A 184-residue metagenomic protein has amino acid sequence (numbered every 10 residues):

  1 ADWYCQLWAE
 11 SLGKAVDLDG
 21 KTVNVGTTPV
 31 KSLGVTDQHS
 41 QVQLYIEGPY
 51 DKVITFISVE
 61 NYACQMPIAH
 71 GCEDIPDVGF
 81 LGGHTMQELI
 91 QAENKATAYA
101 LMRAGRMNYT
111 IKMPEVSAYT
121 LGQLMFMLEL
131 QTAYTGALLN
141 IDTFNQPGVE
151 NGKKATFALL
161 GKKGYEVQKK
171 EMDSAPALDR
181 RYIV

Functional and structural regions predicted by a protein language model:
A1-V184: A SIS-like phosphosugar-recognition module
